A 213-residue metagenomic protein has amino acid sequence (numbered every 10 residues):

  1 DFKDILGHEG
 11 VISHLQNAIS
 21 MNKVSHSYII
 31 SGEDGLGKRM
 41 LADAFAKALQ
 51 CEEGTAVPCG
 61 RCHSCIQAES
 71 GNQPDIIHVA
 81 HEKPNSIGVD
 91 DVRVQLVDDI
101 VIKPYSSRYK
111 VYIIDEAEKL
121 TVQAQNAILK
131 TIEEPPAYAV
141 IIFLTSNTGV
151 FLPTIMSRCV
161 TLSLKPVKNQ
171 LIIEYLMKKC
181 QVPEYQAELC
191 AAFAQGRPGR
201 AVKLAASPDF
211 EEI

Functional and structural regions predicted by a protein language model:
D1-A48, Q67, A137-Y138, N147-I213: Charged, glycine-rich active-site and insertion segments that engage polyanionic ligands
D1-Q123: Clamp-loader machinery-focused feature within the broader ASCE/P-loop NTPase space
Y109-K110, Q125, A139, V160: Generic beta-strand structural signal
E116, F143-T148: A short beta-strand-to-loop transition that corresponds to the Sensor-1 phosphate-sensing loop of AAA+ P-loop ATPases
N126-F143: Conserved catalytic/switch belt of AAA+ P-loop NTPases
